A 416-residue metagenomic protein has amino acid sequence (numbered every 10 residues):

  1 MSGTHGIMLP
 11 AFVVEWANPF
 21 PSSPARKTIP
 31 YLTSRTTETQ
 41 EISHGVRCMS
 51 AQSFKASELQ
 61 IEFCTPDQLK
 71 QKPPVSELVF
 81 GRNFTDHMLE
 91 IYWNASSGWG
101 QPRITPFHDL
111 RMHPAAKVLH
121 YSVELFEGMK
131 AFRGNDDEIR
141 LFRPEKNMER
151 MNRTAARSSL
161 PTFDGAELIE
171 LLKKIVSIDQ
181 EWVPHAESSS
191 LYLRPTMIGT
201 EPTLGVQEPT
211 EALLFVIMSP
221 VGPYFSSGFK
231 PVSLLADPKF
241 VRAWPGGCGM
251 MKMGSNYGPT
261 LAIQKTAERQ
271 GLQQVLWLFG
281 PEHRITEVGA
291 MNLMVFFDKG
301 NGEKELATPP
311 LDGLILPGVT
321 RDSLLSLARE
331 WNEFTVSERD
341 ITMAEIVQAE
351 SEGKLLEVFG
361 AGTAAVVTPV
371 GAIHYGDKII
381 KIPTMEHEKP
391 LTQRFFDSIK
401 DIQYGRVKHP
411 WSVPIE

Functional and structural regions predicted by a protein language model:
S2-F20, L32-T33, E38-I175, T196 (+1 more regions): Helix-start/capping segments and mature chain N-termini
P24-A25: Intrinsically disordered, low-complexity, serine/threonine- and charge-rich segments
T28-I29: Short linear motifs centered on serine/threonine within intrinsically disordered regions that correspond to eukaryotic
I178-E181, A186-E208: Non-catalytic, conformational "gating/processing" segments within enzyme and secreted inhibitor domains
